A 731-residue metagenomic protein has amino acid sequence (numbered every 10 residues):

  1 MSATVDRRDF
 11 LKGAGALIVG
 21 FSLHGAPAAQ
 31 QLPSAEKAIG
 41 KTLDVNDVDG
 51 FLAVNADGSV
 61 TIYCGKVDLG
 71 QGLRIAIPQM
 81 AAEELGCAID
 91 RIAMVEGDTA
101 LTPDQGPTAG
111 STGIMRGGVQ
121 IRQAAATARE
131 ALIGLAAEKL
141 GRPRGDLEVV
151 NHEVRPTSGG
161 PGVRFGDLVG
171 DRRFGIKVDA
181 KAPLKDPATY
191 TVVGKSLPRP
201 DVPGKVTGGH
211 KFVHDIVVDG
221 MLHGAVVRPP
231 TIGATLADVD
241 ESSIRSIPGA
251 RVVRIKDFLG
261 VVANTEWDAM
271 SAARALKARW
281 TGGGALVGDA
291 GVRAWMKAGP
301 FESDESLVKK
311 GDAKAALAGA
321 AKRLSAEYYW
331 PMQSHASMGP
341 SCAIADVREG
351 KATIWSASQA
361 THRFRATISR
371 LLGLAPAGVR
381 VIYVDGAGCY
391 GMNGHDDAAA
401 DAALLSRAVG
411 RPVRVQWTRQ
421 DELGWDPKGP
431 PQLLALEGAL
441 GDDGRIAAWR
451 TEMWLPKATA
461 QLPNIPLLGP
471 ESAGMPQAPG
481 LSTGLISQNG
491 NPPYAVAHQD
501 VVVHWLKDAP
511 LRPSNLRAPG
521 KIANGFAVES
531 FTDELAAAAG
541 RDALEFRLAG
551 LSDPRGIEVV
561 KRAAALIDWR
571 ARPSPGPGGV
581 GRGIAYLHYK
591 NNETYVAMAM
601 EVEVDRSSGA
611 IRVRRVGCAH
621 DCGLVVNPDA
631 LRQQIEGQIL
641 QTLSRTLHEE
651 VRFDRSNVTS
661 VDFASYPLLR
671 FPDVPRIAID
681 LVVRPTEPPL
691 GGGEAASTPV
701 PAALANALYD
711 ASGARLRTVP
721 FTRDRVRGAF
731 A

Functional and structural regions predicted by a protein language model:
S2-L23, Q30-A731: Cofactor-binding beta-sheet edge motifs in enzyme active sites
